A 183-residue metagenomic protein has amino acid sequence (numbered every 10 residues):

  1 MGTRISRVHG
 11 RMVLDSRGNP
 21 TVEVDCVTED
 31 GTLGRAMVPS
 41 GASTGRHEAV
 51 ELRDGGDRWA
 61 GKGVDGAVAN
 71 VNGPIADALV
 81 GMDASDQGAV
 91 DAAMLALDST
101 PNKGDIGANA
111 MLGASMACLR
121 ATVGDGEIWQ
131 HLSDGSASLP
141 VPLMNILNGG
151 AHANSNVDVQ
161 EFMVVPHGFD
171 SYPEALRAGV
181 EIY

Functional and structural regions predicted by a protein language model:
M1-T21: Short, Gly/Pro- and small/polar-rich lid/capping loops
M12, T21-V27, M37, G113 (+2 more regions): Structured core elements
L14-R17, S99-C118, V141-V157: Glycine/serine-rich anion-binding loops at beta->alpha junctions that coordinate negatively charged ligand groups
P20-V22, C26-L52, G66-A69, A153: N-terminal glycine-rich anion-binding loops that anchor highly charged ligand groups
E23-D25, E127-S133, P142: N-terminal glycine-rich phosphate/pyrophosphate-binding loops that anchor nucleotide-derived ligands and cofactors
A42-G126, H131-L132, A175-L176: Metal- or metallocofactor-binding catalytic centers and their adjacent structured scaffolds across diverse enzyme
A137-Y183: Mobile "lid/hinge" segments at catalytic clefts and subdomain interfaces of large enzymes
